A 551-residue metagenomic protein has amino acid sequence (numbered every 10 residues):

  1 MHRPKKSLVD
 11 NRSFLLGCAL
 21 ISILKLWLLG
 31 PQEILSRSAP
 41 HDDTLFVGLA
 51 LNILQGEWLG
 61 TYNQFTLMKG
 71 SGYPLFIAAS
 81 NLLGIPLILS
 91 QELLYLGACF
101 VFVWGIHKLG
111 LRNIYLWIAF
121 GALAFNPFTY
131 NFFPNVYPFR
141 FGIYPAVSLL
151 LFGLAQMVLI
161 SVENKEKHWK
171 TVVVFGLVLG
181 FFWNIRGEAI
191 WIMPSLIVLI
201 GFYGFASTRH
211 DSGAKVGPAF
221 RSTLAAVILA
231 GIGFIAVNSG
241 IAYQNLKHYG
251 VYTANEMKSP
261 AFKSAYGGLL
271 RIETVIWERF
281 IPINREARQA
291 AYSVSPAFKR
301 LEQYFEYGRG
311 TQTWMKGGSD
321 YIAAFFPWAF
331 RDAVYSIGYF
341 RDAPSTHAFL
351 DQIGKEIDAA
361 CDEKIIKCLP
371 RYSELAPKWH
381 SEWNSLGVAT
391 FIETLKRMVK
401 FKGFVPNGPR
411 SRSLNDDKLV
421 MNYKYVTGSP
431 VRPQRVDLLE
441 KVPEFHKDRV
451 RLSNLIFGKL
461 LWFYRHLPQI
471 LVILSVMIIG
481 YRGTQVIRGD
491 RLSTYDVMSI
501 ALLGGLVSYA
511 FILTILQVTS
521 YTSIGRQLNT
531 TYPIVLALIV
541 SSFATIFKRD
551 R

Functional and structural regions predicted by a protein language model:
M1-L28, R221-A230, V486-I500, T545-R551: Start-transfer (signal-anchor) and selected internal transmembrane alpha helices of multi-pass inner/ER membrane
D10-A39, P127, G231-Y243, G505-F511: Transmembrane signal-anchor helices characteristic of membrane glycosylation enzymes that use polyprenol
G30, S71-P74, A78, G84-I88 (+3 more regions): Aromatic- and kink-enriched transmembrane "portal" helix at the membrane-lumen/periplasm boundary that abuts
Q32-L49, W58-F76: Extracytoplasmic catalytic/substrate-binding loops of multi-pass membrane glycan-assembly enzymes
S36-H41, L45-V47, F234-A389: Juxtamembrane membrane-water interface segments immediately following transmembrane helices in multi-pass
L83-S90, A360-L503: Membrane-interface anchor segments at the N-terminal boundary of transmembrane helices in multi-pass membrane enzymes
L87-L116, A124-F125, L149-Q156: Transmembrane-helix motifs of polytopic, lipid-linked glycan transferases
T171-R186, G233-A236, G240-I241: Membrane-interface alpha helices of multi-pass inner-membrane proteins
